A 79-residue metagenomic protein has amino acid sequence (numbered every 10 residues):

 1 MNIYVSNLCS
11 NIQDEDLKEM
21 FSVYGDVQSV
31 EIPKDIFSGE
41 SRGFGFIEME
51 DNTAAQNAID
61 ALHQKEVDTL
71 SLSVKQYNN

Functional and structural regions predicted by a protein language model:
M1-S10, K75: Conserved short N-terminal element of RNA/RNP-binding modules in eukaryotic RBPs
N2, S29-E31, S71-S73: Residues at or immediately flanking beta-strands
Y4, Q13, Q28, H63: Conserved Rossmann-like nucleotide-binding pocket used by diverse enzymes that bind dinucleotide cofactors
S6, F46-E50: Short hydrophobic/aromatic beta-strand micro-patches that form the beta-sheet surface supporting nucleotide- or nucleic
S10, K34, D51: Active-site acidic-Proline motif in GNAT/NAT acetyltransferases
D16-V23, M49-N78: RNA recognition motif
S29-S38, Q76-N79: RNA-recognition motif
I36-F46: The conserved glycine-aromatic submotif of the RRM
